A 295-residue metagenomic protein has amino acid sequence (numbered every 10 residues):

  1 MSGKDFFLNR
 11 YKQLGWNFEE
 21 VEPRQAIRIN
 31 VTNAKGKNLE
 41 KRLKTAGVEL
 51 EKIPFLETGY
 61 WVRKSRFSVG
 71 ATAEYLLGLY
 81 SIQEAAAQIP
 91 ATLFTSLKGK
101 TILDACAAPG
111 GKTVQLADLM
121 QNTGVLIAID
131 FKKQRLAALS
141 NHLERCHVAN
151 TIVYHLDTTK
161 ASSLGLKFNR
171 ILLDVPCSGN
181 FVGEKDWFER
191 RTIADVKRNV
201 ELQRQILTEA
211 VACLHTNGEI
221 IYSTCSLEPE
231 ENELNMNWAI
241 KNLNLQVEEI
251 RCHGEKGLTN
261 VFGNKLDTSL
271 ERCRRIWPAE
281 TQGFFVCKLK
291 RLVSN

Functional and structural regions predicted by a protein language model:
M1-N295: S-adenosylmethionine
